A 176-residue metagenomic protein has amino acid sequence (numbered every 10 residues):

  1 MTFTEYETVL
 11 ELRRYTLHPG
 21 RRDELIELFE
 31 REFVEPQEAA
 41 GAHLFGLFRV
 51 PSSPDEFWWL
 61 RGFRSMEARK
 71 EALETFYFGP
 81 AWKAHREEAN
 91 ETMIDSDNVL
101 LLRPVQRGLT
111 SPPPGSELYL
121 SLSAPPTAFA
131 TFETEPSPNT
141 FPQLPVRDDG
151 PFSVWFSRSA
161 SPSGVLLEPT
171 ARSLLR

Functional and structural regions predicted by a protein language model:
M1-E5, P112-G115: Short, low-complexity N-terminal intrinsically disordered segments enriched in polar/charged residues
T2-E5, L28-R49, S53, G62-L100 (+2 more regions): An amphipathic, aromatic/His-enriched active-site/gating alpha helix that lines ligand/cofactor pockets
T2-R21: An N-terminal domain-start capping segment
V9-R13, L25, Q37, F57-F63 (+2 more regions): Short, structured motif recognition centered on aromatic/hydrophobic residues
L17-I26, S123-T127: Short, surface-exposed ligand-recognition loops at beta-strand->loop->(often short) alpha-helix junctions that present
E91-A124: Surface-exposed beta-loop interaction hotspot
